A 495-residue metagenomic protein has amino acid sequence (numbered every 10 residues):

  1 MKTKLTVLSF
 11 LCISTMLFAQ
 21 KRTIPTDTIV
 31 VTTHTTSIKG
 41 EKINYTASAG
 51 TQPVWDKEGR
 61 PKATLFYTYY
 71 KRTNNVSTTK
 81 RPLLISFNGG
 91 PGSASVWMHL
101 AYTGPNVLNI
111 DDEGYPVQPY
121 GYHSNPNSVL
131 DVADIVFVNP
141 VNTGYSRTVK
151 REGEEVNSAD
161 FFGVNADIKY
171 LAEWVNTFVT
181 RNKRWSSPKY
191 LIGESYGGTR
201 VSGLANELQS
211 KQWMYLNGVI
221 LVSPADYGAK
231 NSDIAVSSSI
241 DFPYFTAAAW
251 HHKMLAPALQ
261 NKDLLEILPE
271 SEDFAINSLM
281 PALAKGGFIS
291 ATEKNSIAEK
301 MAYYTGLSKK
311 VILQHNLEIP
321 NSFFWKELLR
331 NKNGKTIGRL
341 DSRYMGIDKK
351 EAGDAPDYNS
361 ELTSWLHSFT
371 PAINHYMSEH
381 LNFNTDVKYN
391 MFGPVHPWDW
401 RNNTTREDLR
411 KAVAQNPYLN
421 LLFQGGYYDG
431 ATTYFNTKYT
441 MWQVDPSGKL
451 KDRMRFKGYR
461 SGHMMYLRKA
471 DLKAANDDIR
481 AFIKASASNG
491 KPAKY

Functional and structural regions predicted by a protein language model:
Q20-L83, S95, A101, A493: Catalytic-loop region of hydrolases
G59-D160, W442: N-terminal cap/lid subdomain of alpha/beta-hydrolase-fold enzymes
G104-N109, A205, Q209-K300: A catalytic-pocket lid/entrance helix-loop region that shapes and gates access to the active site across common
L130-D131, P140, A159-T180: Alpha/beta-hydrolase active-site loop
R184-Y196: Alpha/beta-hydrolase fold nucleophile elbow
G286-T432: Alpha/beta-hydrolase fold catalytic core
L419, T433-Q443: Short alpha-helix in the alpha/beta-hydrolase fold that links the catalytic acid
R460-D471: Catalytic histidine-centered segment of alpha/beta-hydrolase-like enzymes
